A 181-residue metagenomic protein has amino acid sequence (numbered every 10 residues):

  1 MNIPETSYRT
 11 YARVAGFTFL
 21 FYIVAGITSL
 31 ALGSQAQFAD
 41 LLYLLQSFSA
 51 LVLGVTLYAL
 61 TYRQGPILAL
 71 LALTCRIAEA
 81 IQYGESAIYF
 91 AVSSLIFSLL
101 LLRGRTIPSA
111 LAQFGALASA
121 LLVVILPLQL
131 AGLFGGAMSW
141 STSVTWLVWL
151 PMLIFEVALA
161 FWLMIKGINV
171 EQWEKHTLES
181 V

Functional and structural regions predicted by a protein language model:
M1-V181: Hydrophobic, aromatic-enriched alpha-helical segments typical of multi-pass transmembrane helices
